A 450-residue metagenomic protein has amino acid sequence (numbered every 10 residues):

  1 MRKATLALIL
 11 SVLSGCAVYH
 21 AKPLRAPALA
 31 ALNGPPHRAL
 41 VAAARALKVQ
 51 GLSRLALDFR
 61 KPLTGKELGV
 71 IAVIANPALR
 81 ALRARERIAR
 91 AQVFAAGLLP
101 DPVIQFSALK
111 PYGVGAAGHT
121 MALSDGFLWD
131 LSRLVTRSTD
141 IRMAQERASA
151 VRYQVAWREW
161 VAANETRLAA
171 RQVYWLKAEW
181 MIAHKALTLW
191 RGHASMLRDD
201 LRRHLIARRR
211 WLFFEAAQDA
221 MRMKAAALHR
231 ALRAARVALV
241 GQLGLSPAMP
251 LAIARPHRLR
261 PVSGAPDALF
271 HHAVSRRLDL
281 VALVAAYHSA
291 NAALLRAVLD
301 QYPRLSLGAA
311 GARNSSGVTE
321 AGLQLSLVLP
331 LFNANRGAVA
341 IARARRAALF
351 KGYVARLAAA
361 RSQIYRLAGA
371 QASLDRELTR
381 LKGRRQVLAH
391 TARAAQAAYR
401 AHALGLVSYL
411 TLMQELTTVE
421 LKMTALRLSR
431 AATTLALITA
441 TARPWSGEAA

Functional and structural regions predicted by a protein language model:
R2-I74, H229-H272, I438-A450: Terminal intrinsically disordered/low-complexity segments used for targeting and assembly
A17, R137, E146, Y153-H272 (+6 more regions): Periplasmic alpha-helical coiled-coil/stalk elements that build and connect Gram-negative outer-membrane
G51-K61, V93, Q105-R133, D140 (+4 more regions): Small/polar, glycine/serine/threonine/aspartate-rich low-complexity segments that form flexible
I74-A81, R87-P102, G115-A117, D125-M143 (+7 more regions): A glycine-/polar-enriched beta->alpha junction
D200-L205, Y399-G405, A440: A short glycine-centered flexible hinge/capping loop motif at secondary-structure junctions
A338-R380: C-terminal structural cap/anchor segments
A372-A403: C-terminal hydrophobic structural anchor segments that stabilize assembly/packing rather than catalytic chemistry
